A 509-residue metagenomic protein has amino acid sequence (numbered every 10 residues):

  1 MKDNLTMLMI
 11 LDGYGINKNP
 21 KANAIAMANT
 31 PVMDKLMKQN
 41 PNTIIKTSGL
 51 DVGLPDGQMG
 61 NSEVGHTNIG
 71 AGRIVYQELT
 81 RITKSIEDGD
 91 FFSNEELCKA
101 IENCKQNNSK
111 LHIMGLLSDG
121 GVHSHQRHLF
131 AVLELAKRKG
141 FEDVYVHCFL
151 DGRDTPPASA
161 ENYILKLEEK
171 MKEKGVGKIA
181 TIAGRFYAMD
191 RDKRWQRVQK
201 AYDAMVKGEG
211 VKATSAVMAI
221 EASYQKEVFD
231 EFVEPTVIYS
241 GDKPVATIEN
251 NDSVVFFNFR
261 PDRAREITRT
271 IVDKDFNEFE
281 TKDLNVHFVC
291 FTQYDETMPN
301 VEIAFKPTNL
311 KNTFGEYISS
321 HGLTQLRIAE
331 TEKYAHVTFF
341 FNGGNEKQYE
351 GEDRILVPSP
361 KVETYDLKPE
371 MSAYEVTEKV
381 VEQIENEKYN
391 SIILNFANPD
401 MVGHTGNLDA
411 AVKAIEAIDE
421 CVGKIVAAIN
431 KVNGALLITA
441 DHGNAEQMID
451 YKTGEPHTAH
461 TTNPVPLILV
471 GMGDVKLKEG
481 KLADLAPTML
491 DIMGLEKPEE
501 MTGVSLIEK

Functional and structural regions predicted by a protein language model:
M1-K509: Feature captures the catalytic ectodomains and active-site-proximal regions of enzymes that hydrolyze or transfer
